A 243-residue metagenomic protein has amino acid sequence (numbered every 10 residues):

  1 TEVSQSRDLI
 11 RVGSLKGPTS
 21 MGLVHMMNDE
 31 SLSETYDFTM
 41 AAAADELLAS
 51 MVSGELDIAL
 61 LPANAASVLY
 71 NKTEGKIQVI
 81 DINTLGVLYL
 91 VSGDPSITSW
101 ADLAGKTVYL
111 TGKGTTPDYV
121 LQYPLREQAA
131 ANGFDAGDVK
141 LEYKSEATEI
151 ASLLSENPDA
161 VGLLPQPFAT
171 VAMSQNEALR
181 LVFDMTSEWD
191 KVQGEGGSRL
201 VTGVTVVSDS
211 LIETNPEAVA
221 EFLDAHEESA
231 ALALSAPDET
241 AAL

Functional and structural regions predicted by a protein language model:
E2-Y143, A160-V161, Q166, E177 (+1 more regions): Short, glycine-/small- and polar/acidic-enriched structural segments that line small-molecule recognition paths
E46-L47, T148-I150: Short acidic active-site motifs
N64-A65, E149-A242: Pocket-lining segment of extracytoplasmic ligand-binding domains
S99-D102, E146, S235-D238: Alpha-helix capping and helix-coil boundary motifs
